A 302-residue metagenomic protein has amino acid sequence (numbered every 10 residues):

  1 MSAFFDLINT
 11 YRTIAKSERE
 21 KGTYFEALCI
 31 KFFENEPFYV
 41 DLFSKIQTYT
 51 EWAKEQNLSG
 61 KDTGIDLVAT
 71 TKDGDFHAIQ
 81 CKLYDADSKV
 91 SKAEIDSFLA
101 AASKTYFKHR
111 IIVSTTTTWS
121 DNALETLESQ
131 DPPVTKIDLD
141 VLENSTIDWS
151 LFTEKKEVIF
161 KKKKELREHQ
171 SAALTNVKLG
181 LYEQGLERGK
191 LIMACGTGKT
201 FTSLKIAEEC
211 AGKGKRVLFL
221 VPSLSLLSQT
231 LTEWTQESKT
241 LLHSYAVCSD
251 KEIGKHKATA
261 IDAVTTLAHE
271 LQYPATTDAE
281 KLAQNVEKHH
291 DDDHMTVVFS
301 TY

Functional and structural regions predicted by a protein language model:
M1-D6, Y11-A15, R19-E20, V40-N57 (+1 more regions): SF2 helicase/translocase NTPase motor core, specifically the RecA-like lobe 1 inter-motif segment between Walker
K21-Y106, S120, L124: Catalytic centers of nucleases
T63-I65, I111, A172, L179: Long, low-complexity, intrinsically disordered N-terminal extensions of eukaryotic proteins, enriched
Y106-T118: Acidic beta-strand-to-loop metal/phosphate-binding motif
